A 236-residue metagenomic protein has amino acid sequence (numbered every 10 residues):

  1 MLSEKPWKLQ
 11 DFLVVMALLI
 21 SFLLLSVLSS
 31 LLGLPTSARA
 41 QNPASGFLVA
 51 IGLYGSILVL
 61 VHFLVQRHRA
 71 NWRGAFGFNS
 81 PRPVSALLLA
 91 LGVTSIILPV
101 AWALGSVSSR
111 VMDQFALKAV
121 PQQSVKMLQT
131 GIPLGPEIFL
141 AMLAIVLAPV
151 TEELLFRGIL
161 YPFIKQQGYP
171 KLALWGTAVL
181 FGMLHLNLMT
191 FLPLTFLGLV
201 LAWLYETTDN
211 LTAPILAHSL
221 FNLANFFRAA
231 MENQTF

Functional and structural regions predicted by a protein language model:
M1-L88, S95, W102, S106-V107 (+3 more regions): N-terminal, membrane-interfacial amphipathic/helix-forming hydrophobic leader that caps and precedes the first
L88-A90, S124: Short N-terminal helix-initiation segments at or just after the protein's N-terminus
I96-W102, V125-F236: Transmembrane helix-loop-helix hairpins at the membrane interface of multi-pass integral membrane proteins
S109-L134: Membrane-interface interhelical connector segments
